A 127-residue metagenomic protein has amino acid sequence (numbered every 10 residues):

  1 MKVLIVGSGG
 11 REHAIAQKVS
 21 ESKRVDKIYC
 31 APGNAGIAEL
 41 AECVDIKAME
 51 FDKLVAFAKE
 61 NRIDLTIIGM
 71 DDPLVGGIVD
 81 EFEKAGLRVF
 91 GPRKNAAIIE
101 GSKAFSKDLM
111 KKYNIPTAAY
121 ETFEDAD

Functional and structural regions predicted by a protein language model:
M1-N95, E100, F105: ATP-binding N-terminal substructure of ATP-dependent carboxylate-amine bond-forming enzymes
L4-I5, E100-D127: Active-site nucleotide/adenylate-binding loops and adjacent lid/helix of ATP-dependent enzymes
